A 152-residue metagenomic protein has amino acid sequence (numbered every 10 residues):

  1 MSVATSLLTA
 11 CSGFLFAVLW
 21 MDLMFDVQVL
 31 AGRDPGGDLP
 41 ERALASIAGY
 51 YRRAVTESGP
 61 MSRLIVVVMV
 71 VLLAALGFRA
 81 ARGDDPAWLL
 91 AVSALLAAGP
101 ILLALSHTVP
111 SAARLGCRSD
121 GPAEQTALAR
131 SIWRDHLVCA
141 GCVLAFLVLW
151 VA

Functional and structural regions predicted by a protein language model:
M1-A10, G77-L90, L149-A152: Helix-coil boundary and interhelical linker segments in multi-pass alpha-helical membrane proteins
V3-V68, C117-A129: Interfacial loop at the N-terminal end of multi-pass membrane proteins
G13, V70, A74, A98 (+1 more regions): Hydrophobic residues within the alpha-helical transmembrane core of Major Facilitator Superfamily
L19, L73-A80, A104, L147-W150: Structural signal for membrane-spanning alpha-helices in multi-pass inner-membrane proteins, emphasizing helix cores
M61-L76, C139-A145: Core segments of transmembrane alpha-helices that mediate helix-helix packing or line hydrophobic substrate/ligand
D84-T108: Short alpha-helical packing/oligomerization segments
L105-G121: Transmembrane alpha-helical segments of integral membrane proteins
T126-A145: Individual transmembrane alpha-helices with interfacial aromatic-anchor signatures
